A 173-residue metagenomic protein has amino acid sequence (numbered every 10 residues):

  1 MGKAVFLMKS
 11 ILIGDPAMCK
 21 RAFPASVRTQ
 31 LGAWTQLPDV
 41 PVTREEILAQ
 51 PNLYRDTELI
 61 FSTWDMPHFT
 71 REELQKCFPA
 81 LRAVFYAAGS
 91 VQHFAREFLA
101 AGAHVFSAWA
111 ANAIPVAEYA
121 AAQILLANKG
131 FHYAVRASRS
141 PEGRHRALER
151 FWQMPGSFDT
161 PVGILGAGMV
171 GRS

Functional and structural regions predicted by a protein language model:
M1-L59, T63-W64: N-terminal glycine-/charge-rich "phosphate-binding" loop or analogous flexible N-terminal tail
I13-P16, G89, A167: Cofactor-binding loop segments of dinucleotide-utilizing enzymes, especially the Rossmann-like FAD- and NAD(P)+-binding
M18-K20, E46, H93, I114 (+1 more regions): Flexible, glycine-rich phosphate/dinucleotide-binding loops and adjacent beta-alpha linkers at cofactor/substrate
A25, L48, H68, Q92-H93 (+1 more regions): Residue-level marker for well-ordered alpha-helical positions
T29, E72, R172: Active-site phosphate/pyrophosphate- and oxyanion-stabilizing loops and adjacent acidic/basic residues in soluble
E58-R139, R150-F158: Phosphate/diphosphate ligand-binding glycine-rich loop within oxidoreductases
F98, S140-H145, T160, M169: Donor/substrate-binding cores of folate-linked one-carbon enzymes
E149-S173: Rossmann-like dinucleotide/phosphate-binding beta-alpha-beta segment
